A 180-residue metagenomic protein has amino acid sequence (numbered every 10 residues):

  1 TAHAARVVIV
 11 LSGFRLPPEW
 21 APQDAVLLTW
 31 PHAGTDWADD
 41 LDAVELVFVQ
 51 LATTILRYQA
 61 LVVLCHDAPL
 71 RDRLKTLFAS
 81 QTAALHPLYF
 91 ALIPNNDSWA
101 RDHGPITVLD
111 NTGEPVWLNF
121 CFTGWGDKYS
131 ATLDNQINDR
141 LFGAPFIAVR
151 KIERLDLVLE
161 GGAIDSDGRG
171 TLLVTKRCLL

Functional and structural regions predicted by a protein language model:
T1-I9: N-terminal amphipathic/basic-hydrophobic helices that include classical n-h-c signal peptides and signal-anchor
V8-L180: The feature marks the mature, well-folded catalytic cores of soluble enzymes
